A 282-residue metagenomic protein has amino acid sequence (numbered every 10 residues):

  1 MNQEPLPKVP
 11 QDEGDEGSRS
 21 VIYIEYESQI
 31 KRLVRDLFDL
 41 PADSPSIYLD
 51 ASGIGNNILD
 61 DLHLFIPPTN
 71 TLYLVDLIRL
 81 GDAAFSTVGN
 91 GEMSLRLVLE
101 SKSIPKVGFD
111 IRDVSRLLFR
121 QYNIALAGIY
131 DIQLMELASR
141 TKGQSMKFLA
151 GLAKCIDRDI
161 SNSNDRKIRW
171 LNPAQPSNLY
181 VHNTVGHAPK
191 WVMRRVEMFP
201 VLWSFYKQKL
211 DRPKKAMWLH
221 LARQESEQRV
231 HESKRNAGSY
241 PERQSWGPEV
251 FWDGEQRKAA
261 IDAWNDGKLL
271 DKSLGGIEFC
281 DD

Functional and structural regions predicted by a protein language model:
M1-A51, G55, G81, Q224-E227 (+2 more regions): N-terminal accessory regions of nucleic-acid-interacting proteins
E4, E13-E16, E25-E27, E92 (+9 more regions): Glutamate identity and glutamate-enriched acidic tracts
E4-V9, S44, N172-Q175, Y240 (+1 more regions): Intrinsic-disorder/low-complexity coil detector
D15, E25, D131, N172 (+4 more regions): Alpha-helical protein-protein interaction elements
V21-K209: Conserved DEDDh/DEDDy metal-dependent 3′-5′ exonuclease domain
S177-W252: Mixed-charge, glycine-rich, non-catalytic linkers/tails in nucleic-acid processing enzymes
A237-I277: Eukaryote-biased recognition of C-terminal alpha-helical segments
